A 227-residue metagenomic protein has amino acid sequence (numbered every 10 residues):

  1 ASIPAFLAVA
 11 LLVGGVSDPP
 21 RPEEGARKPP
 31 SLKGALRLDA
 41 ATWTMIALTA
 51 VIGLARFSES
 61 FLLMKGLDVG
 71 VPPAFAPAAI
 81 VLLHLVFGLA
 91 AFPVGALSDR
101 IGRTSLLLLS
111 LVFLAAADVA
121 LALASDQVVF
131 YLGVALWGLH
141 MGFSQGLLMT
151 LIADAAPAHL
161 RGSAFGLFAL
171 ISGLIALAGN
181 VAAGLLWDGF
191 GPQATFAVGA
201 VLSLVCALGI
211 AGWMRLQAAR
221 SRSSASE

Functional and structural regions predicted by a protein language model:
S2, S105-A120, A197-A200: Structural signature of the two symmetry-related core transmembrane helices
S2-E24, A207-M214: C-terminal membrane-cytosol helix-exit motif in multi-pass small-molecule transporters
S17-L48: Juxtamembrane intracellular "pre-TM" segments in multi-pass secondary transporters
S60-A76, I80: Short amphipathic helix-loop junctions that connect adjacent transmembrane helices in Major Facilitator Superfamily/SLC
P73-A74, A158-F168: Loop-to-transmembrane helix entry/capping segments in MFS-fold secondary transporters and related SLC/MFSD carriers
H84-F92, G173-L177: Residue-level signature of mid-helix packing/kink "hotspots" within the transmembrane helices of 12-pass Major
A90-R103, W187-D188: Helix-to-loop junctions at the C-terminal end of transmembrane segments in multipass secondary transporters
F143-A156: Intracellular juxtamembrane helix-capping segments at the cytosolic ends of symmetry-related transmembrane helices
